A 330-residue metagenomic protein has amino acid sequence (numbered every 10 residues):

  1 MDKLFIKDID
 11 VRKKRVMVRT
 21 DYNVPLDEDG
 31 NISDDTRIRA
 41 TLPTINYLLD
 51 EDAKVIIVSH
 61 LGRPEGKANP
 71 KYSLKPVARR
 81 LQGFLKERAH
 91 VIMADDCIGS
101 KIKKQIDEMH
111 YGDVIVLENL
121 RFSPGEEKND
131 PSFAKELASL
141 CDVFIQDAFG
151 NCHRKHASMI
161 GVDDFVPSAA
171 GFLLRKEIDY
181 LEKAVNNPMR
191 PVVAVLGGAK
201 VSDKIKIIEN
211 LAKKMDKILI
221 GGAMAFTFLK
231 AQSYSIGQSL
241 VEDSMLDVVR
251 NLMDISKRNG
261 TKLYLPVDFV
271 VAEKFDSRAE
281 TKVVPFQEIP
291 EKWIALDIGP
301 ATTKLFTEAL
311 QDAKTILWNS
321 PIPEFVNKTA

Functional and structural regions predicted by a protein language model:
M1-A330: Active-site loop-to-helix "anion-binding N-cap" substructures in soluble metabolic enzymes
